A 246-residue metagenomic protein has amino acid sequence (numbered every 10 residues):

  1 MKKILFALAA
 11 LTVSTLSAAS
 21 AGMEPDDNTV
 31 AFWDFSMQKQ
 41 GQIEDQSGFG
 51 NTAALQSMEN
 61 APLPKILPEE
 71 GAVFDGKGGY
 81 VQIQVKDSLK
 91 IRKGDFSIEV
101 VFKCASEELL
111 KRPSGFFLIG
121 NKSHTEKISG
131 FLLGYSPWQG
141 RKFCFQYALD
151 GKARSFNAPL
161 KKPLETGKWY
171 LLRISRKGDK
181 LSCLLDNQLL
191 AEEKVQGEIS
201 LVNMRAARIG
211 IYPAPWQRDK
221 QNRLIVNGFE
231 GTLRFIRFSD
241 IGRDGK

Functional and structural regions predicted by a protein language model:
I4-V13: Sec-dependent N-terminal signal peptides
L5, A18-G78, D87, K93 (+6 more regions): Extracytoplasmic low-complexity segments
A31-K39, S97-S106, P215, R223-K246: Extracellular, beta-strand-rich glycan-interacting domains
K86-S88, P159-P163, Q196-G197: Beta-strand-rich interaction surfaces with strong enrichment in secreted/lumenal proteins
G115-Y147: Glycan-recognition/cleft segments
Q146-L171: Short, aromatic/His-centered strand-loop micro-motif at the edge of beta-sheets
K168-S182: Localized edge beta-strand/strand-to-loop motifs within extracellular or lumenal beta-rich domains
E193-T232: Flexible glycan-contacting loops in extracellular carbohydrate-active proteins
